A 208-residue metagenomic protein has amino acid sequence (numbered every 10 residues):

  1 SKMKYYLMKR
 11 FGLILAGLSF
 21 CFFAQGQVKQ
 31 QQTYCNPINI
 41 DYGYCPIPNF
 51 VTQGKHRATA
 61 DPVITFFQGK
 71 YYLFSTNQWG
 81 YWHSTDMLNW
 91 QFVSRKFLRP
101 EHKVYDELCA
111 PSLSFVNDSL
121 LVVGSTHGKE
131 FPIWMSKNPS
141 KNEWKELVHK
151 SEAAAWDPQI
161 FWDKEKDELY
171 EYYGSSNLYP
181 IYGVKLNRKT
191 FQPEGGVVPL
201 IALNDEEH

Functional and structural regions predicted by a protein language model:
S1-Q30: Bacterial Sec-dependent N-terminal signal peptides
G26-H208: Carbohydrate-active catalytic/glycan-binding domains of CAZyme proteins, especially the secreted or lumenal ectodomains
